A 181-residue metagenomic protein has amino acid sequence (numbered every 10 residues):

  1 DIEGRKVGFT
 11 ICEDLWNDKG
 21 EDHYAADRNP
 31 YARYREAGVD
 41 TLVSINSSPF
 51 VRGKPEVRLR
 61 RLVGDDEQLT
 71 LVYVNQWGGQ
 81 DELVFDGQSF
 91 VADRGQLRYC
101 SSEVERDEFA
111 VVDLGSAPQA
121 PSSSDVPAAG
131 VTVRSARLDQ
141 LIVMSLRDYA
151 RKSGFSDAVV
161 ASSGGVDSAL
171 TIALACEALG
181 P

Functional and structural regions predicted by a protein language model:
D1-A161, I172-G180: Enzyme catalytic cores with a strong preference for nitrogen-chemistry domains
G165: Conserved G/P- and acidic residue-centered "switch" motifs that form tight phosphate/ATP-binding loops in soluble
S168: Catalytic nucleophile loop
